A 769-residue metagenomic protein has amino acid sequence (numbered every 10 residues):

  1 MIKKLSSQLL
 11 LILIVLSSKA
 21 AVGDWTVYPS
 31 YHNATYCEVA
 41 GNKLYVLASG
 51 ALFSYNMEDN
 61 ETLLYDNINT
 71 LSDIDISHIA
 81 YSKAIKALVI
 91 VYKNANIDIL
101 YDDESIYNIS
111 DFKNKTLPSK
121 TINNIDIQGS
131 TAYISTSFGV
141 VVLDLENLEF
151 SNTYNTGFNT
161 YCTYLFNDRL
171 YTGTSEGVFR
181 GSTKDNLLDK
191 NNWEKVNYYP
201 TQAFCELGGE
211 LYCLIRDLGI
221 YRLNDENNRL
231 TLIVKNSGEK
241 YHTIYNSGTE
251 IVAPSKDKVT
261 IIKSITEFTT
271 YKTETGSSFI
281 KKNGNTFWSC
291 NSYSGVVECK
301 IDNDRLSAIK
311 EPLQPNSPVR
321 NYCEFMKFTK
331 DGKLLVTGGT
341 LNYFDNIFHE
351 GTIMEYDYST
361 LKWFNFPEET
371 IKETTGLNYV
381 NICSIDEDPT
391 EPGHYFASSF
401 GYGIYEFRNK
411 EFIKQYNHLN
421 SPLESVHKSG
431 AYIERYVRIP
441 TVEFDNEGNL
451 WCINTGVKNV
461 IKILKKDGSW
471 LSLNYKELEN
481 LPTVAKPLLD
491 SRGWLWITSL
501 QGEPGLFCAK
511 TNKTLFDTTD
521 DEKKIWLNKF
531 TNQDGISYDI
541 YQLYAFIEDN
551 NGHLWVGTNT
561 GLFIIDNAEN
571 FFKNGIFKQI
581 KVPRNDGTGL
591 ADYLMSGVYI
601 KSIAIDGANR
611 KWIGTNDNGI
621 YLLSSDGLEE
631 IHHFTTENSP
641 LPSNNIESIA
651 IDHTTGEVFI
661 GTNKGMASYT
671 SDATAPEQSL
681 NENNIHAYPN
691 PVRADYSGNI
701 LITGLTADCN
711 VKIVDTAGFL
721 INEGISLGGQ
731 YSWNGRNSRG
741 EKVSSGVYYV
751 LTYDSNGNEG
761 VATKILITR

Functional and structural regions predicted by a protein language model:
M1-L9: Bacterial N-terminal signal peptides that target proteins for export
K4, A20-I685, L720, L751: Carboxylate-rich, polar loop motifs that coordinate divalent cations or form catalytic acidic clusters
I12-K19: Hydrophobic h-region of N-terminal signal peptides that target proteins for export in Gram-negative bacteria
N67, S726-G757: Short, surface-exposed loop/turn motifs with a glycine/proline- and acidic-biased composition
S679-K712, Q730-W733: Glycine-centered coil/turn sites that cap beta-strands in beta-rich domains
N710-I721, Y748: Short, glycine-anchored, charge-dense loop/turn motifs used at functional sites
G760-I765: Edge beta-strands of extracellular beta-sandwich domains
I767-R769: Interdomain boundary/hinge segments at the C-termini of tandem beta-sandwich modules
